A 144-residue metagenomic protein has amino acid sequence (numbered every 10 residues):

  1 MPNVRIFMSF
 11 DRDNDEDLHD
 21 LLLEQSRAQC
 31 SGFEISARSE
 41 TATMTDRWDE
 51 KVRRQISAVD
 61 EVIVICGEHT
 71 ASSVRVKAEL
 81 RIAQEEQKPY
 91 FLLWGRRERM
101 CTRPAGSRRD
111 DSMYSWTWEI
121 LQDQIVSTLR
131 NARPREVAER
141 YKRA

Functional and structural regions predicted by a protein language model:
M1-A58, A138-A144: Conserved N-terminal substructure of TIR/SEFIR domains
R27-S31, I82-L92: Arginine/glycine-rich "motif VI" loop of SF2 helicases in the C-terminal RecA-like domain
T41, Y90-M100: Short beta-alpha junction loops
V59-D60, D110: Short, well-ordered alpha-helix to beta-strand connector turns
E68-E86: Conserved TIR/SEFIR loop-to-helix hotspot centered on a Trp-containing motif with a nearby acidic residue
E98-Y114: Glycine-rich, charge-decorated loop segments at or immediately adjacent to ligand/cofactor-binding or catalytic sites
M113-A144: C-terminal helix of von Willebrand factor
